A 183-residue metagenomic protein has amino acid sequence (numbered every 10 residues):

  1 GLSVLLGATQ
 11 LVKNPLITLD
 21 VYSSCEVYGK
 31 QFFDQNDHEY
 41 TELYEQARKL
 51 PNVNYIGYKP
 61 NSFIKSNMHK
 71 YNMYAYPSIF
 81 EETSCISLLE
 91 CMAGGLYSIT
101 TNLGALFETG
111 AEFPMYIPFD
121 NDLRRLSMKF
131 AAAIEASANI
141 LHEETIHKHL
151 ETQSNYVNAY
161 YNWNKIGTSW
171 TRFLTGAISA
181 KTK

Functional and structural regions predicted by a protein language model:
G1-L11: A conserved mid-protein helix/loop that constitutes part of the nucleotide-sugar donor-binding site
S23-C25, F33-S62: Nucleotide-activated donor-binding/catalytic signature segment of Leloir-type glycosyltransferases, i.e., the conserved
Y58, S66-Y71: Short alpha-helical donor nucleotide-sugar binding micro-motif in glycosyltransferases
K65, L88-A93, G104-E108: Short alpha-helical segment that forms part of, or immediately flanks, the ligand-binding pocket in carbohydrate-active
Y97-T100: Short hydrophobic beta-strand element within catalytic cores of glycosyltransferases and related nucleotide-activated
F107-S137: Change "using UDP/GDP/dTDP sugars" to "using nucleotide sugars
R125, L141-T182: A charged, aromatic-enriched C-terminal amphipathic alpha-helix characteristic of glycosyltransferases across folds
